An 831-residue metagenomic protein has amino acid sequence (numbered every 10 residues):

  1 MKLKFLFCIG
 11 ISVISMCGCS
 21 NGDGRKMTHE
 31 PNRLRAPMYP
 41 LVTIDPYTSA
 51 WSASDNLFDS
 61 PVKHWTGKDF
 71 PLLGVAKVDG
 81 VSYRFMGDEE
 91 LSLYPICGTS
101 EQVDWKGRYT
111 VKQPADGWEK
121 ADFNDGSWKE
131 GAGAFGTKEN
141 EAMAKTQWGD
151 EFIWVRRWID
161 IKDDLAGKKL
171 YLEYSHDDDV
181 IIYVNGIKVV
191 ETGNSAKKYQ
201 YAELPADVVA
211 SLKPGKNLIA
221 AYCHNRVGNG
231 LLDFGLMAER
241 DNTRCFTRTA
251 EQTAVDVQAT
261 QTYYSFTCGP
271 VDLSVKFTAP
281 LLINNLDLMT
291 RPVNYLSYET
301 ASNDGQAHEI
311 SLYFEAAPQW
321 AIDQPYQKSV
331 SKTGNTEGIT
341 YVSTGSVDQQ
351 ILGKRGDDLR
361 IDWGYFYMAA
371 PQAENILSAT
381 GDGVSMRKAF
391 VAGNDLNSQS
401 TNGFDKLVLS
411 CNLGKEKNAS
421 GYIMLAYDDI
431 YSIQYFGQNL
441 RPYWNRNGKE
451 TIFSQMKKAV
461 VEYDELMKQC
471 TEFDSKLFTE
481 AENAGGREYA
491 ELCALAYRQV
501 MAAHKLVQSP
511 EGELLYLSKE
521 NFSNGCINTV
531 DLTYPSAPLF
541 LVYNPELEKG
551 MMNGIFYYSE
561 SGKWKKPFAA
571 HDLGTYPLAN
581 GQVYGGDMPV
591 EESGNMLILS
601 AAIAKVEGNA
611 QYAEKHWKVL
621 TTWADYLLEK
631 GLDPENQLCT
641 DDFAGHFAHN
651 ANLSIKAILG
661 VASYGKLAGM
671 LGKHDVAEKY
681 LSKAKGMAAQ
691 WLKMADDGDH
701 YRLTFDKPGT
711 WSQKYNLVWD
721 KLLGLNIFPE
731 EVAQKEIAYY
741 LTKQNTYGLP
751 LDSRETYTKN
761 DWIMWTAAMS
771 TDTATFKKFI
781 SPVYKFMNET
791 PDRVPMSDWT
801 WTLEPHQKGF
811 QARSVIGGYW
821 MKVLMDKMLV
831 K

Functional and structural regions predicted by a protein language model:
R25-P40, S49-A50, D55, E90-G107 (+6 more regions): Acidic/polar, glycine-enriched structural segments that form the non-catalytic walls/loops of the carbohydrate-binding
H29, L34-W65, P589-E592, M596-L597 (+3 more regions): C-terminal capping/lid segments that line or modulate ligand- or cofactor-binding pockets
S49-S54, G74, F266, S297-N303 (+9 more regions): Well-ordered alpha-helical scaffold segments within catalytic/enzyme domains
P61, T66-L93, D241-R244, R248-E251 (+1 more regions): Carboxylate/His-rich catalytic cores and anion/metal-binding grooves
W128, E151, I159-G186, I219-A221: Aromatic-lined ligand-binding clefts that engage carbohydrates, nucleic acids, or primary amines
A220-G228: Short beta-strand-plus-loop segments that form exposed binding edges in beta-rich domains
I339-V391, E520-L532, P538-P545, W564 (+7 more regions): Extended ligand-binding clefts on enzyme/binding-domain cores
N447-M467, G525-P634, N650-A668: Aromatic-rich carbohydrate-recognition surfaces in CAZymes
